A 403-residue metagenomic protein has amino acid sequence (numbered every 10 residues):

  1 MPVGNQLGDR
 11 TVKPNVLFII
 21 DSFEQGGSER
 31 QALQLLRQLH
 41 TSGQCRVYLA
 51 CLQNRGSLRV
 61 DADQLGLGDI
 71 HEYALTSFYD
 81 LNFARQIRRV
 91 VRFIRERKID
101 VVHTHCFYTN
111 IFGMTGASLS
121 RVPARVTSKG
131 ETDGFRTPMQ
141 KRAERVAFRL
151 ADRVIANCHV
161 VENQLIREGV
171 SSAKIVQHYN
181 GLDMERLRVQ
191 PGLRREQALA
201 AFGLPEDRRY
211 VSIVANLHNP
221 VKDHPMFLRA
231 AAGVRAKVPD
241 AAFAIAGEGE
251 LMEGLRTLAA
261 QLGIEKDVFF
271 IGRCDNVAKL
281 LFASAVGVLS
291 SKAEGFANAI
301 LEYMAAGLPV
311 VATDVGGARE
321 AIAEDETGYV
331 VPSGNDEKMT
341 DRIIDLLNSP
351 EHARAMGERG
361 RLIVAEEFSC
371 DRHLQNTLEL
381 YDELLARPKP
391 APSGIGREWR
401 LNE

Functional and structural regions predicted by a protein language model:
K13-P14, F18-G26, R30-R85, V176 (+1 more regions): N-terminal strand-loop element at the rim of the active site of nucleotide-sugar-dependent glycosyltransferases
E29-R37, R209, I213-A236, F243 (+2 more regions): A conserved mid-protein helix/loop that constitutes part of the nucleotide-sugar donor-binding site
C51, P309-A312, I322: Short hydrophobic beta-strand element within catalytic cores of glycosyltransferases and related nucleotide-activated
R89, R188-L204: A short helix/loop element that forms part of the nucleotide-sugar donor recognition site in Leloir-type
A124-H159, N163, E168-V170: A conserved, positively charged/aromatic
Q197-A200, K338, D345, H352-E367 (+1 more regions): A short, well-ordered alpha-helix in the C-terminal region of glycosyltransferases
R273, K292: Aromatic "clamp/platform" in nucleotide-sugar-dependent glycosyltransferases that forms part of the donor/acceptor
E324-D325, Y329-D336, D345-E351: Conserved acidic donor-binding segment of nucleotide-sugar-dependent glycosyltransferases
